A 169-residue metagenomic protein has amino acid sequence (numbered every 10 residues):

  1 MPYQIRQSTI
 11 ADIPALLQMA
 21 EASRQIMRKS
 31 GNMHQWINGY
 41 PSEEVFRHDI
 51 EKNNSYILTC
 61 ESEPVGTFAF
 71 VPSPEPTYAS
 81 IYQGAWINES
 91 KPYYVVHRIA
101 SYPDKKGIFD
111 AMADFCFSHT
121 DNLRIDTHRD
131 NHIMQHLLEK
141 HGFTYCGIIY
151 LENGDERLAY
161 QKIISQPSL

Functional and structural regions predicted by a protein language model:
Q4-M19: A short beta-loop-alpha structural element at the N-terminal edge of CoA-dependent acyl/N-acetyltransferase catalytic
Q25-E44: Conserved GNAT-fold acetyl-CoA-binding loop/helix
K52-F68: Conserved beta-hairpin
A69-D104: Conserved acyl-donor/pantetheine-binding loop and adjacent beta-alpha core of acyl/acetyltransferases and related
S101-S118, H136-K140: Conserved acetyl-CoA-binding loop-helix of GNAT-fold acetyltransferases
S118-D130: Conserved GNAT acetyl-CoA-binding A-motif
D126, T144-L158: Conserved catalytic-core motifs of GNAT/GCN5-like acyltransferases
D130-G147: Conserved active-site alpha-helix within GNAT-family acetyltransferase domains
